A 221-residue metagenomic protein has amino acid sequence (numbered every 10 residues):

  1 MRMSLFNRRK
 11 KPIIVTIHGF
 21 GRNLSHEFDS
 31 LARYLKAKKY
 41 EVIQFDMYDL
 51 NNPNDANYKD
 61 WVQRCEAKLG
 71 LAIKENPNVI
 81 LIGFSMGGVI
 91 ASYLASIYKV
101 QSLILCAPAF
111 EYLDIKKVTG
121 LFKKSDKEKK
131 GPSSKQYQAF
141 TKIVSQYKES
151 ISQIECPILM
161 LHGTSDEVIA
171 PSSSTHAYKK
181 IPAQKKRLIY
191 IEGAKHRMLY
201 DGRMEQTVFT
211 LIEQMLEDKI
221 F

Functional and structural regions predicted by a protein language model:
R2-L50: Short, surface-exposed "cap/lid" segments of acyl-processing enzymes
F28-D29, C156, A170-K179: Short alpha-helix in the alpha/beta-hydrolase fold that links the catalytic acid
D55, A194-Q206: Catalytic histidine-centered segment of alpha/beta-hydrolase-like enzymes
G83-A91: Gly/Ala-rich beta-loop-alpha elbow adjacent to hydrolase catalytic centers
I104-D114: Active-site nucleophile loop of the alpha/beta-hydrolase fold
S134-S150: Active-site nucleophile elbow and catalytic-triad environment of alpha/beta-hydrolase enzymes
I154, M160-H162, D166: Short beta-strand/loop motif that positions the catalytic acidic residue of the alpha/beta-hydrolase fold
T175, K179-R197: Catalytic histidine neighborhood in serine/cysteine hydrolases with alpha/beta-hydrolase-type architecture
